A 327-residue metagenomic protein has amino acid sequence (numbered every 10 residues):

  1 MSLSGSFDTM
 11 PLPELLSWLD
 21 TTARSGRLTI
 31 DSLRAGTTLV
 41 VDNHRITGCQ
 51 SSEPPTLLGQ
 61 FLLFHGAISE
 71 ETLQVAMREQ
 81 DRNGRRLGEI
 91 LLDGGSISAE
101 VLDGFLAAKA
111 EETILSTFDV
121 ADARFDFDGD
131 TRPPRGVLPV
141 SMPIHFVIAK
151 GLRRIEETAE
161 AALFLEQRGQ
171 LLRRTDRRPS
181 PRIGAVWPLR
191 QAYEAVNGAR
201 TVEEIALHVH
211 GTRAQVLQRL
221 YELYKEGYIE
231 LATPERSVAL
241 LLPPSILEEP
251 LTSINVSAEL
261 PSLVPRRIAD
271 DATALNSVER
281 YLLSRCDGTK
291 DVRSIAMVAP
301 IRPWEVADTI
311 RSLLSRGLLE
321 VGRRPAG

Functional and structural regions predicted by a protein language model:
M1-G327: Acidic, Ser/Thr/Pro-enriched low-complexity segments and adjacent helix/loop capping patches that create flexible
